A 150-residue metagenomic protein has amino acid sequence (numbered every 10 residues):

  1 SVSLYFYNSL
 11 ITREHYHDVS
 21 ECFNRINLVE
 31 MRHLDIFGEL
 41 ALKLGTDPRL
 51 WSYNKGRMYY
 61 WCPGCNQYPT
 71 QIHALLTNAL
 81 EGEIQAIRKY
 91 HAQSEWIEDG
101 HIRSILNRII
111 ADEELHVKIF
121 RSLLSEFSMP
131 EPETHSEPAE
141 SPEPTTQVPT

Functional and structural regions predicted by a protein language model:
S1-T150: Non-heme di-metal
